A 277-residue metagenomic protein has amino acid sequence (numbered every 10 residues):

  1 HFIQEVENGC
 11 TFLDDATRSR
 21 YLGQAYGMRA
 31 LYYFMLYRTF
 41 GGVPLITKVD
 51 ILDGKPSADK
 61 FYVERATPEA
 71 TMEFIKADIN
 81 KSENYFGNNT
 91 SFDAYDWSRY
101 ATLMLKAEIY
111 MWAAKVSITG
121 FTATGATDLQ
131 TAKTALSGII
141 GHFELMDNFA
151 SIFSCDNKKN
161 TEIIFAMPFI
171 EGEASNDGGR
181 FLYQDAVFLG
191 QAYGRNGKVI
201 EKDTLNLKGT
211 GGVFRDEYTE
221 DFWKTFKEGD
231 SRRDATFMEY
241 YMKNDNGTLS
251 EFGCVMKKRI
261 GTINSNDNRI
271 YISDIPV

Functional and structural regions predicted by a protein language model:
H1-F40, F61-E73, D78-A94, N264-V277: Conserved, well-structured interaction surfaces
G23, K55, K60, Y218 (+3 more regions): Short, functionally important structural connectors and interaction interfaces within domains
L36-T39, V43, P56, H142 (+2 more regions): Preference for short coil/turn "hinge" residues that link or interrupt alpha-helices
V43, T47, M72, I79-K81 (+1 more regions): An aromatic- and glycine-enriched ligand-binding surface/loop that stacks and positions planar moieties
V49-G54: Short, glycine/proline-biased beta-turn/loop segments that scaffold the active-site neighborhood
A58-A66, G120-T124: Second-shell loop/turn segments in exported
A58-K60, G87-F92, K115-S117, Y218: Flexible glycine/proline-enriched surface loops and loop-helix/loop-strand junctions
D245-P276: Active-site beta-strand/loop architecture of penicillin-binding DD-peptidases
